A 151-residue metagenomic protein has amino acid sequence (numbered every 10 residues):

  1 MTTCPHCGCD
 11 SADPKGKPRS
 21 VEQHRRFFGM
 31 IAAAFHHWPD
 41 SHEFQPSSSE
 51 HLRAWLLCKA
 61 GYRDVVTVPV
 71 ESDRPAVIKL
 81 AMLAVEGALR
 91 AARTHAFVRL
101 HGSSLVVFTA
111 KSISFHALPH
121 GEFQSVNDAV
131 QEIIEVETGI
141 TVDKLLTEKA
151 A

Functional and structural regions predicted by a protein language model:
M1-A151: Acidic (Asp/Glu-rich) sequence patches and key acidic residues that form negatively charged surfaces used
